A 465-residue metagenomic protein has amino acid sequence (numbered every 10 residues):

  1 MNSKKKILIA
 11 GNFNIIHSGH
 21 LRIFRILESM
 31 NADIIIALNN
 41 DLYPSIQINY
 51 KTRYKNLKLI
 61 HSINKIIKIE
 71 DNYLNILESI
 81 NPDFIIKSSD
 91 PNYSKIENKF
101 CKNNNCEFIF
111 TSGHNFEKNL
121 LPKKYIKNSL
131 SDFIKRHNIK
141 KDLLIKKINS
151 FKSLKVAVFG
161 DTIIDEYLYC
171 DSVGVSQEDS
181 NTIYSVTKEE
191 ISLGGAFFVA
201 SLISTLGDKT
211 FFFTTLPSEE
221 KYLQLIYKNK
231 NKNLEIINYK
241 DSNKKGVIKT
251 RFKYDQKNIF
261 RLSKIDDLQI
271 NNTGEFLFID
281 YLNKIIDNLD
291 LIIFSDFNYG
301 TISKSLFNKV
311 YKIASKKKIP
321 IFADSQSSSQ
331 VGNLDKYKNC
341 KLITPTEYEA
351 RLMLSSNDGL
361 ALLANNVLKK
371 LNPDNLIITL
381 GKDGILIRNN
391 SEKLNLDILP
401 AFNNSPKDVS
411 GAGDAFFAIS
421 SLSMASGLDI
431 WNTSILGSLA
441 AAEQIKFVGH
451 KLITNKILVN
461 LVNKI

Functional and structural regions predicted by a protein language model:
M1-H137: Nucleotidyltransferase catalytic core that binds NTPs
M1-K4, I134-V173: Positively charged, low-complexity intrinsically disordered leader regions
I7-H20, F159, I183-L193, G300-T301: Short, glycine-rich nucleotide/cofactor-binding loops
L8, I35, I67, I86 (+6 more regions): Structural motif
I16-A32, E190-L206, Y311: Histidine-anchored nucleotide/phosphate-binding helix
I35-N40, S88-S89, F211-L216, I321-S325 (+1 more regions): Short internal beta-strands
V156, I164-I293, K451-I465: Conserved N-terminal subdomain of the carbohydrate kinase-like
Q269, N288, I302-F322, Q326-N339 (+1 more regions): Conserved phosphate-binding/catalytic region of the ribokinase-like
